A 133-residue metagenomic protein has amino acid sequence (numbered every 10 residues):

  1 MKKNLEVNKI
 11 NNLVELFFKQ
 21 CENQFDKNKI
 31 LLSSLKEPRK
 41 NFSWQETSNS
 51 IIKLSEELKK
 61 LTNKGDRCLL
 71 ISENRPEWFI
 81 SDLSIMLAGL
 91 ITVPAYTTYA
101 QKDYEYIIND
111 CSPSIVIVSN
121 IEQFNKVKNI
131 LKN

Functional and structural regions predicted by a protein language model:
M1-L61, D66, L83, N109: N-lobe entry segment of adenylate-forming
V7, I71-S72, I117: Active-site-adjacent beta-strand anchor residues
S33, L69, T97, V118-N120: Proline- and acidic/polar-enriched loop/turn elements at helix boundaries
E37, W44, P94, P113 (+1 more regions): Short, flexible active-site loop motifs that bind/organize anionic cofactors or intermediates
K40-N41, S55-Q101: Conserved AMP-binding/adenylate-forming
E46, K53, E77, S112 (+1 more regions): Residue-level recognition of oxygen-bearing side chains
S84-A88, K126-N133: Alpha-helical structural signal in soluble globular domains
Y99-I130: Conserved ATP-dependent adenylate/AMP-binding module captured primarily in the ANL superfamily
